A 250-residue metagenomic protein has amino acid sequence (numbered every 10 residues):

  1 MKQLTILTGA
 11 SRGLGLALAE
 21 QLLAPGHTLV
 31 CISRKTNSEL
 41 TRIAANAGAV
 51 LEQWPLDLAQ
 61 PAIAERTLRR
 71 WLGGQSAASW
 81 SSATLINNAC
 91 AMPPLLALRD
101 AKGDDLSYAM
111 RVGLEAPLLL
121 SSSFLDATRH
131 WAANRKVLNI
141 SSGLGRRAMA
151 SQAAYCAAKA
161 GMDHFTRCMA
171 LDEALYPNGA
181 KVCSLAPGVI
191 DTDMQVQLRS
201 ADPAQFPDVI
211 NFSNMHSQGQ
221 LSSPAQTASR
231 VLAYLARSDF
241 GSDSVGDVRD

Functional and structural regions predicted by a protein language model:
S11-R12: Conserved glycine-rich cofactor-binding loop
P25-T41: Conserved glycine-rich Rossmann-like NAD(P)H-binding loop of the short-chain dehydrogenase/reductase
N46-A62: Rossmann-fold cofactor-recognition segment
E65, S81, A91-S107, D126 (+1 more regions): Conserved mid-core segment of classical short-chain dehydrogenase/reductases
R99-L118, M162: Catalytic Tyr-X3-Lys loop
S121, A158: Active-site helix of classical SDR
S142: Residue(s) in the substrate-gating loop at a strand-loop-helix junction that position the organic substrate next
S184-P187, T192, S200-D250: C-terminal helical subdomain
